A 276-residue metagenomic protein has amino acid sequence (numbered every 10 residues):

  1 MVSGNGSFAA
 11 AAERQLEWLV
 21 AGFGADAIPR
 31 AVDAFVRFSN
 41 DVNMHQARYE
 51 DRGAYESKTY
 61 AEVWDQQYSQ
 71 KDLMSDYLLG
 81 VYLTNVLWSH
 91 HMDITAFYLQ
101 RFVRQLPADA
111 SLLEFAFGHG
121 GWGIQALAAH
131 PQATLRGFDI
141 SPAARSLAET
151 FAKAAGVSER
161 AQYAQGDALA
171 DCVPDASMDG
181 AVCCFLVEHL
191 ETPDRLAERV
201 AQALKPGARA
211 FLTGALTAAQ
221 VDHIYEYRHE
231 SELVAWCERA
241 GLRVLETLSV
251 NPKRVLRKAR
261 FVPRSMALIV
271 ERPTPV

Functional and structural regions predicted by a protein language model:
M1-Q67: N-terminal auxiliary segments of SAM/dcSAM-dependent transferases
S89-A108: Conserved alpha-helix/loop element of class I SAM-dependent methyltransferases that forms part of the SAM/SAH-binding
H119-P131: Conserved SAM-binding loop of SAM-dependent methyltransferases across substrates and taxa, primarily the Class I
S141-A143: Conserved SAM/SAH-binding beta-strand->alpha-helix loop
V157-A168: Conserved SAM-binding strand-loop segment of SAM-dependent methyltransferases
L169-A181: A short acidic, Gly/Pro-enriched loop at the edge of an enzyme's catalytic core that lines a small-molecule cofactor
D194-P206: A short glycine-rich, Lys/Arg-flanked "PGG" loop and its adjoining helix->strand segment in the class I
A208-A215: Conserved beta-strand signature within the Rossmann-like core of class I S-adenosyl-L-methionine
